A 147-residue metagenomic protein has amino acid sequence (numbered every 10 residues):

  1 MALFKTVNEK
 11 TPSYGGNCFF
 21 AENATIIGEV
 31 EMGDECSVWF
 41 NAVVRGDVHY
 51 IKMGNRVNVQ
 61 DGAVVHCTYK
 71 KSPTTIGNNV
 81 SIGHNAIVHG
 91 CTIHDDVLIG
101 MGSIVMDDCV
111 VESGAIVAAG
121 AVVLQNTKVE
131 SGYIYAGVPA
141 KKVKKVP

Functional and structural regions predicted by a protein language model:
M1-Y14, F19, D47-T68, S72-I76 (+1 more regions): Glycine-rich hexapeptide-repeat left-handed beta-helix
E31-M32, K128: Short, T/G/N/S-enriched strand-turn elements that build extracellular solenoid repeat scaffolds
V38, N78: Short Cys/His-rich Zn2+-coordinating modules
